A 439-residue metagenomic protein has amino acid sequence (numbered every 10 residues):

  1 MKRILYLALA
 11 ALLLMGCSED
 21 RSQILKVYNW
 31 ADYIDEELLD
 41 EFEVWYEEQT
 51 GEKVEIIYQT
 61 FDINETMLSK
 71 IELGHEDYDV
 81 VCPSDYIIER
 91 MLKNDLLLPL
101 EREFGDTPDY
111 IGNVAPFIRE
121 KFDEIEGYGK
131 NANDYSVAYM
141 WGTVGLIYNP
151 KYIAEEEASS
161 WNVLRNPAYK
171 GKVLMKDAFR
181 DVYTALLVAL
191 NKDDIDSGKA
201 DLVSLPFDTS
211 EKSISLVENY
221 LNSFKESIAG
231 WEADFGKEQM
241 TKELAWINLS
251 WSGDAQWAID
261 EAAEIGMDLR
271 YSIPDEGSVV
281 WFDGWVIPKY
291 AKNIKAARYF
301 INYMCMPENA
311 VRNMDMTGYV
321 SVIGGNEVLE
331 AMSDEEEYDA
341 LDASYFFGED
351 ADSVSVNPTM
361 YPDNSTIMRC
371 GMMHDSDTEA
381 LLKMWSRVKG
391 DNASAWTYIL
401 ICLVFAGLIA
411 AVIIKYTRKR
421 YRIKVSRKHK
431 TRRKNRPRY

Functional and structural regions predicted by a protein language model:
M15-G16: C-terminal motif of bacterial Sec signal peptides marking the signal peptidase cleavage site
E19-N94, A393-T397: Early extracytoplasmic/lumenal segment of secretory-pathway proteins
Q59, E65-L68, D85, E89-W141 (+1 more regions): Hinge/lid segment of periplasmic solute-binding proteins
M91-L100, K130-N133, A258-I273, E336-A340: Ligand-binding "clamshell"
P108-Y110, S215-N222, I265-K289: Periplasmic-binding protein-like
M175, V182-L186, D194-R270: Ligand-binding pocket segment of bilobal, Venus flytrap-like solute-binding proteins
P288-N364: Mature extracytoplasmic/periplasmic domains
D352-Y439: Conserved C-terminal helix/tail region of periplasmic/extracytoplasmic solute-binding proteins
